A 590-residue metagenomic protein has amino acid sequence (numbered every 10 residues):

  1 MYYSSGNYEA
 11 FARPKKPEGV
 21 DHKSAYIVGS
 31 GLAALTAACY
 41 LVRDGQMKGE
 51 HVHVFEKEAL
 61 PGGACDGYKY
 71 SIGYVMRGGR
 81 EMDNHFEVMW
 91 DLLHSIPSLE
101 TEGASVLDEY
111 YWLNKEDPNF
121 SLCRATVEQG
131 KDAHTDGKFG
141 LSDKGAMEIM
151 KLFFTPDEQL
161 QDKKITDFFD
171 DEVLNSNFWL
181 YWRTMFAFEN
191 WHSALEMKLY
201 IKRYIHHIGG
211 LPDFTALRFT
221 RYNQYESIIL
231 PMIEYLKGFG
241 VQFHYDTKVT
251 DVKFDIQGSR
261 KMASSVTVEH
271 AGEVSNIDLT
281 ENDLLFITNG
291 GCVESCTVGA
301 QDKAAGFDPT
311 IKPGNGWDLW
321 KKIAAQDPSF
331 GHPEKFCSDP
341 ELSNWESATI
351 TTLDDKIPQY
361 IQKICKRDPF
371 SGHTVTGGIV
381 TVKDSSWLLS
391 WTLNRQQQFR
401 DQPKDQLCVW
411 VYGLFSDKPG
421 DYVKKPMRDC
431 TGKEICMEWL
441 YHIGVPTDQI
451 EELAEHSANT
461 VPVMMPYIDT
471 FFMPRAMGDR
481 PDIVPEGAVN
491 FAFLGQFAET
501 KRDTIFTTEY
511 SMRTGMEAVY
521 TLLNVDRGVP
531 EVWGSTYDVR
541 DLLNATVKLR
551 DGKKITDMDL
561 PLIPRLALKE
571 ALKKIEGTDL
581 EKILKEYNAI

Functional and structural regions predicted by a protein language model:
M1-A25, R43-H51, A545, L549-I590: Extreme N-terminal leader/targeting segments of oxidoreductases
G29-L32: Glycine-rich Rossmann-fold phosphate-binding loop(s) that bind the pyrophosphate of adenine dinucleotide cofactors
A37-E50, Y235-V241: A short, Lys/Arg-enriched amphipathic alpha-helix followed by its capping loop at the start of a domain
V42-K69: Glycine-rich FAD pyrophosphate-binding loop
I72-W112: Conserved FAD-binding subdomain of flavin-dependent enzymes
L99-H206, L217-F219: Rossmann-like flavin
K202-L284, T288-G290, D302-K303, D308-W317: Helical element adjacent to the flavin cofactor pocket in flavoenzyme catalytic cores
I205-T220, N282-L284, N289-T514, Y520-Y537: C-terminal segments that line or cap access tunnels to active or ligand-binding sites in enzymes and enzyme-associated
